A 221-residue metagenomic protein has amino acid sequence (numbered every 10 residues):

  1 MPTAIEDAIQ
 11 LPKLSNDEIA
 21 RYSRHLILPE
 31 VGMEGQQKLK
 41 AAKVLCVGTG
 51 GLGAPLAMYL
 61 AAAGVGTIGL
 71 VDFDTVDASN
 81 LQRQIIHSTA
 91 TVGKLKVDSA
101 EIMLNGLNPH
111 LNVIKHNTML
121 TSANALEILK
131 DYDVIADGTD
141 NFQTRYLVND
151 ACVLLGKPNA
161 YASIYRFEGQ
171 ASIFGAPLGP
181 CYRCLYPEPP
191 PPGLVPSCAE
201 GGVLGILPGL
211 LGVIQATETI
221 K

Functional and structural regions predicted by a protein language model:
M1-K221: Adenine nucleotide-associated cytosolic modules
